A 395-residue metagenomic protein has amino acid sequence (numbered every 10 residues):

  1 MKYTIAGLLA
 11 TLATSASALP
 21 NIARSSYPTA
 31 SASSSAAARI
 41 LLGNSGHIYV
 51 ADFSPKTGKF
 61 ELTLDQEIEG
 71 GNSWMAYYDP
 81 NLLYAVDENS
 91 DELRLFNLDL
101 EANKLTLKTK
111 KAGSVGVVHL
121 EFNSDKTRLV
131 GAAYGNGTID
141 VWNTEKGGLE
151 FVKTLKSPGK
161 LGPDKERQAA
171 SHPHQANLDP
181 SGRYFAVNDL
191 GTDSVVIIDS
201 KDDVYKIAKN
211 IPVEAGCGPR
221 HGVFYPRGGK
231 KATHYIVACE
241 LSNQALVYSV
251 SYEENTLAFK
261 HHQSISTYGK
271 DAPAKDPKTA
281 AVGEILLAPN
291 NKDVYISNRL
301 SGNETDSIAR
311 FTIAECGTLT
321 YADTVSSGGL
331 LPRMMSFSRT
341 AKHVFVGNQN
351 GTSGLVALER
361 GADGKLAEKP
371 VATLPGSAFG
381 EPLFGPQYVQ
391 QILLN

Functional and structural regions predicted by a protein language model:
M1-S26: Fungal secretory targeting signals
A36-A38, P80-N81, D125-T127, S181-R183 (+4 more regions): Short coil/turn segments that connect the beta-strands within blades of beta-propeller domains
L42-S45, A85-N89, G131-Y134, D179 (+4 more regions): Conserved beta-strand positions in repeat-built beta-propeller and related beta-rich domains
V50-G58, F96-N103, V141-E150, I198-V204 (+3 more regions): Short loop/turn segments immediately following beta-strands, especially the blade-tip and inter-blade linker loops
E61-E67, T106-K111, K153, K160-E166 (+4 more regions): A short beta-strand motif characteristic of beta-propeller blades
K104-Q175: Asp-box/WD-like beta-propeller blade repeats and closely related beta-sheet repeat scaffolds
T279-S353: Loop/turn-rich, solvent-exposed surfaces of beta-rich toroidal or solenoidal domains
